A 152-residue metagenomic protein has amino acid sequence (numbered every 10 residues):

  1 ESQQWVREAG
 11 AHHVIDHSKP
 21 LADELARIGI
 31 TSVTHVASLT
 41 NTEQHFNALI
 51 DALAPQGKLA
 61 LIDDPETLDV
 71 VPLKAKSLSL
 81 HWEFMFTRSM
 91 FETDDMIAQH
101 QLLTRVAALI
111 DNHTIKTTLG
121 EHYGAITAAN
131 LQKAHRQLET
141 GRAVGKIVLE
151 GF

Functional and structural regions predicted by a protein language model:
E1-F46: Adenosine-nucleotide cofactor-binding segment
H13, L59-A60: A short hydrophobic/small-residue beta-strand
F46, L102-V106, L131: A general structural signal for well-ordered alpha-helical segments in protein cores
L53-A54: Helix-to-beta-strand junctions that scaffold the AdoMet/dcAdoMet cofactor pocket in Class I SAM-dependent enzymes
G57-K58, L78: Glycine-centered, small-residue-biased loops immediately flanking beta-strands in adenine/cofactor-binding cores
P72-H122: C-terminal substrate-binding/catalytic core of Rossmann-like NAD(P)-dependent dehydrogenases/reductases
N112-E121, Q132-F152: C-terminal capping/lid region of NAD(P)-dependent oxidoreductase domains
